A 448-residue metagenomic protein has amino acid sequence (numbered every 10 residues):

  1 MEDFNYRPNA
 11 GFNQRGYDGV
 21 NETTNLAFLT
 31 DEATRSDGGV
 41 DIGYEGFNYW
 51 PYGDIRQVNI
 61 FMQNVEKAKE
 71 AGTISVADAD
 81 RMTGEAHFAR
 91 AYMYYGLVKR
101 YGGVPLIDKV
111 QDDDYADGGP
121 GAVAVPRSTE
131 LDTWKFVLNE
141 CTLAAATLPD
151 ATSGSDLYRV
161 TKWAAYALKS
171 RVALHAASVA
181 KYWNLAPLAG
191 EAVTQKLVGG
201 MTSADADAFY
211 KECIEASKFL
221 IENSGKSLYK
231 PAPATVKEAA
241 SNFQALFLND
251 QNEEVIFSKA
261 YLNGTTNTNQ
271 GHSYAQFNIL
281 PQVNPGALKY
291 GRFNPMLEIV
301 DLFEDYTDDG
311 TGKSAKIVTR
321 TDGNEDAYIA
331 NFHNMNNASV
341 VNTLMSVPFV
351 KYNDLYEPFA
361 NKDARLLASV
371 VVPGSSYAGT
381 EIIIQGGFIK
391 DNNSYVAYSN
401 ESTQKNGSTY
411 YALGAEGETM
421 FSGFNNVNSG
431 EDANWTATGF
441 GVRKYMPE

Functional and structural regions predicted by a protein language model:
M1-A27, V104, D108, W163 (+1 more regions): An aromatic- and glycine-enriched ligand-binding surface/loop that stacks and positions planar moieties
N5, N13-Y101, P120-K162, L355 (+4 more regions): Conserved, well-structured interaction surfaces
N59, Q63, S170, K218-E222: Short, acidic/charged, Gly/Pro-enriched secondary-structure junctions
H87, Y166-V172: TPR/Sel1-like alpha-solenoid repeat signature
V110-Y115: Short edge-strand/loop segments of extracellular domains
D117-V123, A192-L197: A short small-residue
L143, L168, A315-V318: Hydrophobic transmembrane signal anchors and adjacent membrane-proximal interface regions, especially in viral
